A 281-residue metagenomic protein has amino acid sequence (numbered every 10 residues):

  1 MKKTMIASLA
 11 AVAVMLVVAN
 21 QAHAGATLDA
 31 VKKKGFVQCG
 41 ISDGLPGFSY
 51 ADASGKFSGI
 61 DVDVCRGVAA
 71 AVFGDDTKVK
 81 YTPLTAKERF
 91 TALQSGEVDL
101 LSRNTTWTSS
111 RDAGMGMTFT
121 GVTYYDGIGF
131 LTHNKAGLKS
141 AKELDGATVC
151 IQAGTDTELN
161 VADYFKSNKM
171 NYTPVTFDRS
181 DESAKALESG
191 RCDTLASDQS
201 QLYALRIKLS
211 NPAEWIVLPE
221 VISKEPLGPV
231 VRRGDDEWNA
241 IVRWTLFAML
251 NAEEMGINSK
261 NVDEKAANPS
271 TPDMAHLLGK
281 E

Functional and structural regions predicted by a protein language model:
M1-L9: Bacterial N-terminal signal peptides that target proteins for export
V14-A24: Sec/Tat signal peptide C-region and signal peptidase I cleavage site
A24-S102, L277: Extracytoplasmic small-molecule ligand-binding "clamshell" domains of the periplasmic binding protein/Venus flytrap
D29, V62-A70, T91, S95 (+6 more regions): Solvent-exposed, polar/charged alpha-helical surfaces in well-ordered, non-transmembrane soluble domains, broadly
Q38-G47, F57-V72, T106, D126-E182: Bilobed "Venus flytrap"/periplasmic-binding protein-like clamshell domains and structurally analogous long
D63-R66, A70-V72, K135-L138, K142 (+4 more regions): Extended ligand-binding regions for polar small-molecule ligands
R66, A70, G74, K78-E143 (+1 more regions): Acidic, polar ligand-binding/catalytic clefts
V79-T91, P174-S189: Short helix-initiation/N-cap motifs at beta->coil->alpha
